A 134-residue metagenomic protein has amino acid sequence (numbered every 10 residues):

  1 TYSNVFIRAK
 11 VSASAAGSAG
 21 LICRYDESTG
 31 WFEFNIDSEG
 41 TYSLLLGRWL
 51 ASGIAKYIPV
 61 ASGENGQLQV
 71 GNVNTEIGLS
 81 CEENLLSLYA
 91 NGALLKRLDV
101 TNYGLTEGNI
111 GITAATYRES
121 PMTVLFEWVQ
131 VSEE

Functional and structural regions predicted by a protein language model:
T1-G53: Secretory/extracellular carbohydrate-interaction modules and structurally similar beta-sandwich "look-alikes"
N4, R8, N109, E127-W128: Extracellular/lumenal ectodomain signal focusing on beta-strand-rich modules and carbohydrate-recognition contexts
A9, V70-D99, V129: Carbohydrate-binding surfaces in secreted/extracellular proteins
L21, S62-V70, V100, A115: Beta-strand-rich interaction surfaces with strong enrichment in secreted/lumenal proteins
E33-N35, Y57-S62, R97: Residue-level detector of high-confidence beta-strand sites
A51-G78: Short, aromatic/His-centered strand-loop micro-motif at the edge of beta-sheets
L98-L125: Flexible glycan-contacting loops in extracellular carbohydrate-active proteins
M122-E134: Extracellular, beta-strand-rich glycan-interacting domains
